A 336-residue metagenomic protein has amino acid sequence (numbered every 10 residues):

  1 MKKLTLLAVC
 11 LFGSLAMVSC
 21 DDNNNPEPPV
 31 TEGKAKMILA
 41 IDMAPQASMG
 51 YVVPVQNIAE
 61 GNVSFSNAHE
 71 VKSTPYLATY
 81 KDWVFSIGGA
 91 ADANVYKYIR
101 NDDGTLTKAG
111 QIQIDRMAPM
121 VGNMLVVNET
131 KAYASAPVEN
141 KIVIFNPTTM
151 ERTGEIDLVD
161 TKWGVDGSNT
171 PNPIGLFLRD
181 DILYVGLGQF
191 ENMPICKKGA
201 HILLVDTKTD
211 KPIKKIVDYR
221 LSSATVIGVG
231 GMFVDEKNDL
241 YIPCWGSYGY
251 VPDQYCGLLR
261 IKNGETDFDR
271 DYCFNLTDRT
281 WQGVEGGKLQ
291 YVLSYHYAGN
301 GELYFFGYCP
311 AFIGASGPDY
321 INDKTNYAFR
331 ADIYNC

Functional and structural regions predicted by a protein language model:
M1-L39: Bacterial Sec-dependent N-terminal signal peptides
G33-L39, W83-V84, K131-A132, I182-V185 (+2 more regions): Entry beta-strands of beta-propeller and related beta-repeat scaffolds
M49-P147: Post-signal peptide N-terminal segment of secreted/secretory-pathway proteins
E60-V71, T105-R116, R152-V165, P212-R220 (+2 more regions): Beta-propeller fold detector
E70-K81, R116-V127, V165-G175, S223-M232 (+1 more regions): Repeated scaffold domains used in trafficking and secretory/extracellular systems, primarily beta-propellers
N146, K197-D210, Q254-T266, Y320-N335: Beta-propeller blade signature
V185-G199, I242-Y255, F305-T325: Short, conserved, GDST-rich strand-edge loop motifs in beta-rich repeat architectures
G287-C336: Loop/turn-rich, solvent-exposed surfaces of beta-rich toroidal or solenoidal domains
